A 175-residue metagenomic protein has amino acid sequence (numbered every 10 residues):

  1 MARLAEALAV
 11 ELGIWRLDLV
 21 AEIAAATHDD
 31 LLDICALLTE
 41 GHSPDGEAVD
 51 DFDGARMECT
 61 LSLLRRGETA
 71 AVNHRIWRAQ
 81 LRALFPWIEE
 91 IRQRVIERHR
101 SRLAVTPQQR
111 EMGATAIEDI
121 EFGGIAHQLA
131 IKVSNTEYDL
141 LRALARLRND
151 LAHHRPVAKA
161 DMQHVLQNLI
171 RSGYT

Functional and structural regions predicted by a protein language model:
M1-R146, D150-T175: Amphipathic alpha-helical interface elements
